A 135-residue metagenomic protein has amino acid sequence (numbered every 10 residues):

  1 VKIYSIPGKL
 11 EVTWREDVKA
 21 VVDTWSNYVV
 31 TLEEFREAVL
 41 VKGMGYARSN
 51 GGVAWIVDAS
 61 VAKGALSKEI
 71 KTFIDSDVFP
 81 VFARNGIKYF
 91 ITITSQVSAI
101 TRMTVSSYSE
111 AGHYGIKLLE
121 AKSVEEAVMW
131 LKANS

Functional and structural regions predicted by a protein language model:
V1-S135: Amphipathic, Lys/Arg-enriched alpha-helical "gate/interface" segment within cytosolic domains that mediates
